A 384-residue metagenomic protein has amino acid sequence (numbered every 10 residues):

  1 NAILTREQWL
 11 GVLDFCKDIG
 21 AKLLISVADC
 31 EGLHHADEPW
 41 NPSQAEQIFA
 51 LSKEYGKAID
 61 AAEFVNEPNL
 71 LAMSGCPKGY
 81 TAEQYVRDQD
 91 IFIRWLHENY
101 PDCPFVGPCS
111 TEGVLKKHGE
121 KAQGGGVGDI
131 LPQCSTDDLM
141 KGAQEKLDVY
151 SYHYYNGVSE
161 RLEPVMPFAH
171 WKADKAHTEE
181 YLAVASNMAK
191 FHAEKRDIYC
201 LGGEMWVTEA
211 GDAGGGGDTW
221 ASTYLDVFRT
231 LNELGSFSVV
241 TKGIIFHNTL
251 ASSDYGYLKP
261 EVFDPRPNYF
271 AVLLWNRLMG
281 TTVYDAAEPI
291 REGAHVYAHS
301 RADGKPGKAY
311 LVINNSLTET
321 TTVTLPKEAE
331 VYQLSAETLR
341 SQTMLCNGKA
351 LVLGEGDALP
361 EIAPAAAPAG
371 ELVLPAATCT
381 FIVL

Functional and structural regions predicted by a protein language model:
N1-W9, K17-S43, Q47, E63 (+2 more regions): N-terminal substrate-binding region of glycoside hydrolase catalytic domains
C16-D18, E54-G56, E98-Y100, G142-K146 (+4 more regions): Extracellular/periplasmic catalytic domains that process cell-envelope and extracellular macromolecules
K22-V27, D60-F64, L70, P104-G107 (+5 more regions): Structural recognition of the beta-strand scaffold that forms the well-ordered cores of secreted hydrolase catalytic
L23, D29-L33, V65-L71, S110-L115 (+4 more regions): Solvent-exposed loop/turn segments at secondary-structure junctions within structured extracellular/periplasmic domains
N41, A45-I48, A82-L225, V240: Noncatalytic carbohydrate-binding groove/subsite architecture in carbohydrate-active enzymes
W206-A298: Aromatic/acidic polysaccharide-binding cleft in carbohydrate-active enzymes
E292-K327, V331-L339, A376-V383: Carbohydrate-binding surface patches
L325-L374: Acidic, Ser/Thr/Pro-rich beta/coil linker or hinge segments at domain junctions
